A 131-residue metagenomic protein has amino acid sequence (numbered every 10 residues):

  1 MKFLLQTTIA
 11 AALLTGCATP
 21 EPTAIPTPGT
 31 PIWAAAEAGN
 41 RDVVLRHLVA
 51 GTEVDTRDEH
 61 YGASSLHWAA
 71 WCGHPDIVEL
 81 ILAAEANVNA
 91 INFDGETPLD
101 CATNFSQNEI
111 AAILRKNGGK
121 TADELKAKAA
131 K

Functional and structural regions predicted by a protein language model:
P28, Y61-G62, G95: Start-of-repeat signature of ankyrin repeats
V43, D76-I77, E109-I110: Conserved ankyrin/ankyrin-like repeat signature
D58-E59, N92, L125-K126: Ankyrin repeat boundary/linker residues
